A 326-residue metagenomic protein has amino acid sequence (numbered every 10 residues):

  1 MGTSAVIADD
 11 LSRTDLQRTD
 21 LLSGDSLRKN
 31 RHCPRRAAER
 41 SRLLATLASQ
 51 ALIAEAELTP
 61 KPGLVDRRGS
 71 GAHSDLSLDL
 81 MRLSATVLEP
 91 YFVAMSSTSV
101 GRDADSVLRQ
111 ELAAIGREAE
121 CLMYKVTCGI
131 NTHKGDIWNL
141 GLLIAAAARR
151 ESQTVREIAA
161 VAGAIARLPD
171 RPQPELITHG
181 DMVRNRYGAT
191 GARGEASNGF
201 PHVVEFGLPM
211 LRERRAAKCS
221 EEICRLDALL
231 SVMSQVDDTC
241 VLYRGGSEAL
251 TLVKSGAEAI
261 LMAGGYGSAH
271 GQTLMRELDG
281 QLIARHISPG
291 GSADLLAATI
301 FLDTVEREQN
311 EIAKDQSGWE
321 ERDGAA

Functional and structural regions predicted by a protein language model:
G2-D9, L27-D103, R109, A147-G280 (+3 more regions): Phosphate-rich cofactor/ligand-interacting catalytic cores and adjacent structured alpha/beta frameworks
F92-A145: Long, hydrophobic/aromatic-enriched structural stretches that serve as scaffold segments
L112-C128, G271-R285, D303: Short, hydrophobic/aliphatic alpha-helical segments
N139-I144, L295-V305: Short hydrophobic alpha-helical segments that form membrane-spanning helices or hydrophobic packing faces of helical
I283-H286, L296-I300, Q309: A generic structured-segment signal
